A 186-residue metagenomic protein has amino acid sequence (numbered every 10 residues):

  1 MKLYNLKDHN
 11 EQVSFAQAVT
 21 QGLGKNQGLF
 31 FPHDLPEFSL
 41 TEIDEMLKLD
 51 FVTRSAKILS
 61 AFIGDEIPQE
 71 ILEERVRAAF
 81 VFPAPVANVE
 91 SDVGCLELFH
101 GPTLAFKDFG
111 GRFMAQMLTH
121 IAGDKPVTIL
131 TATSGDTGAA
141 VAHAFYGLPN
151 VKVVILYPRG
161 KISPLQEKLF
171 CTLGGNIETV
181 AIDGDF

Functional and structural regions predicted by a protein language model:
M1-F186: PLP-dependent amino-acid enzyme catalytic core
